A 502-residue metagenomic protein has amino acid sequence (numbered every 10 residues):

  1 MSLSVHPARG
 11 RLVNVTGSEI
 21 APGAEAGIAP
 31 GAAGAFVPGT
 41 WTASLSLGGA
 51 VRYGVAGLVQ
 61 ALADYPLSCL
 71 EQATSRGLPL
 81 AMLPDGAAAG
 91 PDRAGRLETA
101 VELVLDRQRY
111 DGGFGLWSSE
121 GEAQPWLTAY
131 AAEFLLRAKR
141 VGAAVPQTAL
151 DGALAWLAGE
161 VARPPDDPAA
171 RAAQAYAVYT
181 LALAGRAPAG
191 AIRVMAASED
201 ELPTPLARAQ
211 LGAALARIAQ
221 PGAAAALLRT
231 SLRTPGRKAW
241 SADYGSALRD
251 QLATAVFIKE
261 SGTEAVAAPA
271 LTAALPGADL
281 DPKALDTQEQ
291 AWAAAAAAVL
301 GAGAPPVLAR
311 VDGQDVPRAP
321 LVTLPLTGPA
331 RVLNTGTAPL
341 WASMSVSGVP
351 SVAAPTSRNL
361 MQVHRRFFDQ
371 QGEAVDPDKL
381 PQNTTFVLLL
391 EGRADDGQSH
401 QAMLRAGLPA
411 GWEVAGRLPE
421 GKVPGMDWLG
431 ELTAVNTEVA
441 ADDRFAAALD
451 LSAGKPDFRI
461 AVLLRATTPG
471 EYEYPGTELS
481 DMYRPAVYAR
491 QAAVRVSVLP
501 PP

Functional and structural regions predicted by a protein language model:
M1, I28-A35, P165-D167, Q174-P502: Long, domain-scale non-catalytic interaction/scaffolding regions in large secretory-pathway and trafficking proteins
M1-P168, A175, R193, T327-V363: Extended, solvent-exposed functional surface patches
